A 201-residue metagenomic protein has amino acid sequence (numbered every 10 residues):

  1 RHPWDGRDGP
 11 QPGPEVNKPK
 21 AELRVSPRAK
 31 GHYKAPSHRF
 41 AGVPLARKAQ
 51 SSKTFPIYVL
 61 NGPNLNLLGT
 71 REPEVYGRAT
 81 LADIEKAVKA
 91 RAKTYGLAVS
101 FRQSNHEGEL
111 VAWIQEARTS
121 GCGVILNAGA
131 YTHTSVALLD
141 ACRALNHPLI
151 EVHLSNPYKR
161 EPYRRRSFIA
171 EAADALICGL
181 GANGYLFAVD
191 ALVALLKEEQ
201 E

Functional and structural regions predicted by a protein language model:
P63-L65, G129-T132, S155-P157: Short glycine-rich anion-binding loops that position phosphate/pyrophosphate groups of nucleotides and phosphorylated
L68-A82: Glycine- and acidic-residue-enriched helix-capping/strand-helix junction motifs
A98-G108: Short beta->alpha junction loops
A117-V124: Short acidic/histidine-rich motifs immediately flanking catalytic phosphotransfer sites in two-component signaling
S135-A144: Short Gly/Thr/Asp-enriched flexible loops that form oxyanion-binding sites at enzyme active sites
R143-R160: Short, acidic/small-residue loops that bind anionic groups at enzyme active sites
K159-E201: Short, glycine-/small-residue-rich phosphate/pyrophosphate-handling segment
